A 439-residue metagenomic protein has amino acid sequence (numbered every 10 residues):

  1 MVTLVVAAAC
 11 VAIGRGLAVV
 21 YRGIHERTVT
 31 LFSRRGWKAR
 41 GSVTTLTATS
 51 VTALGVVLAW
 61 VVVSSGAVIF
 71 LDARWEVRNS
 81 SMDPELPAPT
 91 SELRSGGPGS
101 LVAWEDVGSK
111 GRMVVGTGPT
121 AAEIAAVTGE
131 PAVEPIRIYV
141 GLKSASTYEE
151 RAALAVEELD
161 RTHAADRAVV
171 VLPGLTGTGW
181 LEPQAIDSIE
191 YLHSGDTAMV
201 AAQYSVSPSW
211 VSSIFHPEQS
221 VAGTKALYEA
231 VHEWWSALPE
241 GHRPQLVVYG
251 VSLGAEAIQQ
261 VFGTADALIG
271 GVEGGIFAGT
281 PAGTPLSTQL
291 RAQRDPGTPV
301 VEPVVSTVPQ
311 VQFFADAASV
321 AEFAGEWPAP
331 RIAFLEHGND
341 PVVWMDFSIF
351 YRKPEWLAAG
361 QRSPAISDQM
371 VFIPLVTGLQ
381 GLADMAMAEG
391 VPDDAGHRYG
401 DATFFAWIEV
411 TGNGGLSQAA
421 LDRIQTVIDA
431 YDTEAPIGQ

Functional and structural regions predicted by a protein language model:
M1-P239, R243-P244, T264-Q439: C-terminal His-loop and adjacent cap/lid subdomain of alpha/beta-hydrolase
V248-A255: Gly/Ala-rich beta-loop-alpha elbow adjacent to hydrolase catalytic centers
A255-D266: Short glycine-enriched nucleophile-adjacent loop and the immediately C-terminal alpha-helix near the catalytic center
